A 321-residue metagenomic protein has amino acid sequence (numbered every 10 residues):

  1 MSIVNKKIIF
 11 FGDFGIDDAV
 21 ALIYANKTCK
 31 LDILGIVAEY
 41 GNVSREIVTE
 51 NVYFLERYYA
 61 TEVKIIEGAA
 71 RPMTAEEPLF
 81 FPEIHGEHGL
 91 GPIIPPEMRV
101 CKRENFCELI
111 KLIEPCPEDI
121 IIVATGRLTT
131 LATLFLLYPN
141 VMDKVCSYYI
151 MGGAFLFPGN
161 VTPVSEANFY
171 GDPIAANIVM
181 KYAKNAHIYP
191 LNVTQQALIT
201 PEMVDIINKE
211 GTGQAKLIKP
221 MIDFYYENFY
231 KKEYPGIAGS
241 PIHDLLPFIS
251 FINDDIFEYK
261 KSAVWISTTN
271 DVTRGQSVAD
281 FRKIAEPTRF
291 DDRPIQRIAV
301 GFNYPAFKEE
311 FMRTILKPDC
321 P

Functional and structural regions predicted by a protein language model:
S2-G12, I16-E50, P95-Q196, P201: Active-site histidine-anchored catalytic micro-motif
S2-K6, T49-P115, P294-N303, F307 (+2 more regions): Metal-dependent C-N hydrolase catalytic cores
S2-N5, Y24-I33, Y170, I174 (+1 more regions): Conformational coupling and interaction surfaces
D18, H85-H88, T130, H243: Histidine-centered active-site/metal-ligand motif
Y59-A60, Y138, I252: A broad structural signal for alpha-helix termini and local helix breaks/kinks
I65, V179, F248: A residue-level signal for conserved active-site and pocket-lining positions in enzyme catalytic cores
L79-G86, T162-E166, V204-I206: Short, surface-exposed amphipathic charged segments that create phosphate/polyanion-binding patches used for binding
